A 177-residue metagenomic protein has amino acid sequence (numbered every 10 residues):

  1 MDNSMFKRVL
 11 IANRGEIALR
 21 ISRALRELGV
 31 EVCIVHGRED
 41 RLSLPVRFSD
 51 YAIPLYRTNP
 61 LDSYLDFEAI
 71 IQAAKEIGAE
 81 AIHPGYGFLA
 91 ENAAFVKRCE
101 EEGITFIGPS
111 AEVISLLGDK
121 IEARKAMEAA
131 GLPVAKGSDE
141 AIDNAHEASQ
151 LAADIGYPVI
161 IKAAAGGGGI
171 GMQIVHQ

Functional and structural regions predicted by a protein language model:
M1-Q177: N-terminal beta-alpha lobe that positions the nucleotide/phosphoryl donor in ATP/NTP-coupled carboxylate activation
